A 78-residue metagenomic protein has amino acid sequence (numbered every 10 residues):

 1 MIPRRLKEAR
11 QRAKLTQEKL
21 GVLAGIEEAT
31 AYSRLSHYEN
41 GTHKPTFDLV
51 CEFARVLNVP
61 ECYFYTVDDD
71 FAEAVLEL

Functional and structural regions predicted by a protein language model:
M1, R12, E27, T42-P45 (+1 more regions): Helix-turn-helix/winged-helix DNA-binding modules
R4-G25: Short basic helix-loop element that most often maps to the first helix and adjoining turn of HTH DNA-binding modules
L6, L20-G21, Y32-Y38, F64: Conserved hydrophobic/aromatic packing and binding residues within compact polymer-binding modules
Q11, G25-I26, S36, N40-T42 (+1 more regions): Residue-level detection of the helix-turn-helix DNA-binding "recognition helix"
T16, E27-R34, T46, P60: Short coil turns linking two alpha-helices in DNA-binding domains
Y32, N40-R55, F71: Short, basic-rich loop-to-helix N-cap that marks the start of a DNA-contacting helix
R55, C62-L78: Short, charged recognition helix plus adjacent turn of helix-turn-helix-like nucleic-acid-binding domains
